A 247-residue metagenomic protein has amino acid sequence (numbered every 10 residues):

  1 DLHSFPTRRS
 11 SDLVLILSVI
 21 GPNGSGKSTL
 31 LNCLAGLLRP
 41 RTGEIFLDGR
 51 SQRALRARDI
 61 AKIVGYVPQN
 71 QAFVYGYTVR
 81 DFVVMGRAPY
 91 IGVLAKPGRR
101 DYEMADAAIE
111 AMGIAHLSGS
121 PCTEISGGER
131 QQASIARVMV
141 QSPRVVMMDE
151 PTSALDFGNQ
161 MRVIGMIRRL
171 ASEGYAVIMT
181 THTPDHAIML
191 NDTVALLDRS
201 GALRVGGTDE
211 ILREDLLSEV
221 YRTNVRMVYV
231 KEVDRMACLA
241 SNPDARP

Functional and structural regions predicted by a protein language model:
H3-S10: Short, small-residue-biased leader/transition segments that mark boundaries at the very start of proteins
A35: Helix-to-loop junction immediately C-terminal to a conserved catalytic motif
G43-S51, I60: Conserved ABC transporter NBD signature motif
V84, R99-L117: Conserved ABC ATPase "signature" region
P121-I125, E129: Conserved ABC ATPase signature
V146-E150: Catalytic Walker B motif of ABC-type/P-loop ATPase nucleotide-binding domains
V220-P247: ABC ATPase nucleotide-binding domains
